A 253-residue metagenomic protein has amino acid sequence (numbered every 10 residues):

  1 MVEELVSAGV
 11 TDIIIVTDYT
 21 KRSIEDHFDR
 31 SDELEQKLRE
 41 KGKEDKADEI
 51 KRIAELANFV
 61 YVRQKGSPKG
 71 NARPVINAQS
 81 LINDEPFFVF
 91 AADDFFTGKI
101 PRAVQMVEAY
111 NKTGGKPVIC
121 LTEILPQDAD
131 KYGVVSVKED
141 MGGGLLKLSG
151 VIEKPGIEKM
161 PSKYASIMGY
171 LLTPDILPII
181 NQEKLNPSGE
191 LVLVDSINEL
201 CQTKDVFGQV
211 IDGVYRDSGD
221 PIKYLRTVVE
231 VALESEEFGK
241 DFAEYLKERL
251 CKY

Functional and structural regions predicted by a protein language model:
M1, R73-N77, S196: Well-ordered alpha-helical segments embedded in enzymatic catalytic cores
M1-E40, F59, Q64, P101-Q105: N-terminal glycine-rich phosphate-binding loop and ensuing alpha1 helix
S7, E55, S80, E199-Q202: Solvent-exposed polar/charged
G9-T11, N83, K147: Short loop/turn motifs at secondary-structure junctions
T11-I13, N58, P86, K116-P117 (+2 more regions): Residues at the starts of beta-strands that form the adenosine-phosphate
L34-Q36, E44, I50-V137, P174 (+1 more regions): Conserved beta-loop-beta/alpha segment of the NTase-like Rossmann-fold superfamily that binds/positions NTPs
F88, N111, D140-E244: Catalytic-core segments of class I nucleotidyltransferases/pyrophosphorylases that form NMP-activated intermediates
